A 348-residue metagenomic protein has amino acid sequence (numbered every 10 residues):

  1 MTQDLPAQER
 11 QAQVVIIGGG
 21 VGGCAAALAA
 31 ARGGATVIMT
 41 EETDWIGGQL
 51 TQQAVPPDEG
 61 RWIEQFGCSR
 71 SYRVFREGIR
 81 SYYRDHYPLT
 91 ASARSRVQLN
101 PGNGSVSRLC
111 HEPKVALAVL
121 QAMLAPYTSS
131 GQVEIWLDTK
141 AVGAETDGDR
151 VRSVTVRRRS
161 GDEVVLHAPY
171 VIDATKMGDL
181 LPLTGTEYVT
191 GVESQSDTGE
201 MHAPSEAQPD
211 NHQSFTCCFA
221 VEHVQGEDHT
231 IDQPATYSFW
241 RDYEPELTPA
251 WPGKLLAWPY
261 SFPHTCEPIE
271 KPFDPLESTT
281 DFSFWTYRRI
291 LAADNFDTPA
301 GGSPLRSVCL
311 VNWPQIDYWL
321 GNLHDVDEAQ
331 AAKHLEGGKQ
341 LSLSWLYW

Functional and structural regions predicted by a protein language model:
T2-L5: Extended, non-globular alpha-helical segments
Q8-G20: Beta1/beta-strand and adjacent pyrophosphate-binding region of the FAD-binding site in flavoprotein oxidoreductases
Q11-V14, G33-T36, S130-V133, V164 (+1 more regions): Loop/turn elements at helix/coil->beta-strand transitions in domains of secreted/extracellular proteins
V15-I17, A26, E145, A168: Membrane-embedded transmembrane-helix bundle of lipid-linked glycan/lipid transferases
G23: N-terminal Rossmann-fold NAD(P) dinucleotide-binding loop
A29, A35-T36, E41-T139, G143 (+1 more regions): Conserved N-terminal/central alpha/beta ligand/cofactor-binding core
Q49, W136-D138, G148-S153, R157-Y170 (+1 more regions): Flavin (FAD/FMN)-binding glycine-rich loop and adjacent Rossmann-like elements that form
